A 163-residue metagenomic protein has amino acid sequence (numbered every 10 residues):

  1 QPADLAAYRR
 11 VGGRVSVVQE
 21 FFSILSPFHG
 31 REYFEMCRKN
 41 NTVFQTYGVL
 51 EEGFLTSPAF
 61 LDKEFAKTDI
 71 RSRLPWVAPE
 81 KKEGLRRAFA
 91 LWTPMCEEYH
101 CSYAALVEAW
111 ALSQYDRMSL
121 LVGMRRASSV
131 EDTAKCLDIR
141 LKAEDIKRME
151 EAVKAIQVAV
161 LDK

Functional and structural regions predicted by a protein language model:
Q1-I156, V160: Beta/alpha (TIM)-barrel catalytic core signal, keyed to glycine-rich beta->alpha loops juxtaposed to Asp/Glu that bind
